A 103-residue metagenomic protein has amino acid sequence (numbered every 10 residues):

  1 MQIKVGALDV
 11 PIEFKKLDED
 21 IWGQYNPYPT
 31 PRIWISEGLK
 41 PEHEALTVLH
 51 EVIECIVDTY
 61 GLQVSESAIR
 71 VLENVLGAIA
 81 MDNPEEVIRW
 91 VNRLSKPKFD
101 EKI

Functional and structural regions predicted by a protein language model:
M1-H43, T59-I103: Metalloprotease/metallohydrolase-associated module, dominated by Zn2+-dependent proteases
L46-D58: Active-site recognition of the HExxH zinc-binding catalytic motif
